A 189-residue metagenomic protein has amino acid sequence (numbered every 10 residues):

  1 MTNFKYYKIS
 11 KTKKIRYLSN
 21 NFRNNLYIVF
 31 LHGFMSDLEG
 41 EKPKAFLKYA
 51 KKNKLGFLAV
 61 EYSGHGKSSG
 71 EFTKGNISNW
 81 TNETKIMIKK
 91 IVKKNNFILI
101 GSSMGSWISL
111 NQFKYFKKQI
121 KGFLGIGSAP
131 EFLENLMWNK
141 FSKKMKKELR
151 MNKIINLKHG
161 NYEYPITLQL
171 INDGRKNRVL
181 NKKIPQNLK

Functional and structural regions predicted by a protein language model:
M1-F22: N-terminal cap/lid segment of alpha/beta-hydrolase-fold proteins
N25-G33: Short beta-strand element of the alpha/beta-hydrolase
M35-E41: Short substrate-entry loop that stabilizes the transition state in hydrolases
P43, L47-S69: Conserved alpha/beta-hydrolase
G66-I91: Catalytic nucleophile-loop/oxyanion-hole region of alpha/beta-hydrolase and closely related hydrolase-like folds
L99-G101, I126: Short beta-strand immediately N-terminal to the catalytic nucleophile in serine-hydrolase-like folds
G101-S109: Gly/Ala-rich beta-loop-alpha elbow adjacent to hydrolase catalytic centers
W107, Q119-K189: The alpha/beta-hydrolase serine catalytic core
